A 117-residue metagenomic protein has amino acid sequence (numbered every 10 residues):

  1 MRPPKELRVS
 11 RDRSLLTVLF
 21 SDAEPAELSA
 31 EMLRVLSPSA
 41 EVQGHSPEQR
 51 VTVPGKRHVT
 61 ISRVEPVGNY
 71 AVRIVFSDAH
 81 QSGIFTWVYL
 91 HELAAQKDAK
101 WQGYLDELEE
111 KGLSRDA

Functional and structural regions predicted by a protein language model:
M1-A117: Motif-centric detector for short Cys/His coordination patterns
